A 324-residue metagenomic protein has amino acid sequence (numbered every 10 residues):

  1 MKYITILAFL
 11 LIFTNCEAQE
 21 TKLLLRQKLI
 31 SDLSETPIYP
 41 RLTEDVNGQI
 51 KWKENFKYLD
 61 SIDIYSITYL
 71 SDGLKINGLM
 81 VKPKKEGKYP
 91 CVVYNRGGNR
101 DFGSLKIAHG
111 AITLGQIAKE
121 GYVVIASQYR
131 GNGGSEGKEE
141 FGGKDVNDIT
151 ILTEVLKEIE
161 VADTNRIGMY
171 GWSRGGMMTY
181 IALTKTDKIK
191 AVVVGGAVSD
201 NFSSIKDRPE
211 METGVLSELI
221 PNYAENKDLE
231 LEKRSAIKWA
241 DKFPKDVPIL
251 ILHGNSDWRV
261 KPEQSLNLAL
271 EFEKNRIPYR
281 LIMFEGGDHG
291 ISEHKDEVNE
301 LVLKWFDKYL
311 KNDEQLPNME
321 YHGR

Functional and structural regions predicted by a protein language model:
R41-E86: N-terminal cap/lid segment of alpha/beta-hydrolase-fold proteins
G87-Y89, Y94-G137, N201-F202: Short substrate-entry loop that stabilizes the transition state in hydrolases
R96, L266-R324: C-terminal catalytic histidine-bearing segment of alpha/beta-hydrolase fold enzymes
S104, A197, S203-K242: Mobile cap/lid helix-loop segments that gate and shape the active-site cleft of serine hydrolases
E140-E160: Alpha/beta-hydrolase active-site loop
V161-S173: Alpha/beta-hydrolase fold nucleophile elbow
G176-D187: Short glycine-enriched nucleophile-adjacent loop and the immediately C-terminal alpha-helix near the catalytic center
F243, L250-H253, D257: Short beta-strand/loop motif that positions the catalytic acidic residue of the alpha/beta-hydrolase fold
